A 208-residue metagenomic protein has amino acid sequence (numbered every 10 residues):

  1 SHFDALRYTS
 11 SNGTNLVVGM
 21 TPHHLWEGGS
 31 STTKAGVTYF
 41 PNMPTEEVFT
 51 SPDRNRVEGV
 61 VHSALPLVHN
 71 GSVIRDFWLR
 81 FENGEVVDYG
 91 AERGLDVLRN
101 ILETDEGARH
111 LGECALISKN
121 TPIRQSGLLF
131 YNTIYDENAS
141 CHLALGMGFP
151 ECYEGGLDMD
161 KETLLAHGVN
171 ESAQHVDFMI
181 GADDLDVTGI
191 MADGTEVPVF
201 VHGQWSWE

Functional and structural regions predicted by a protein language model:
S1-E208: Metal/cofactor-centered catalytic core regions of large enzymes
